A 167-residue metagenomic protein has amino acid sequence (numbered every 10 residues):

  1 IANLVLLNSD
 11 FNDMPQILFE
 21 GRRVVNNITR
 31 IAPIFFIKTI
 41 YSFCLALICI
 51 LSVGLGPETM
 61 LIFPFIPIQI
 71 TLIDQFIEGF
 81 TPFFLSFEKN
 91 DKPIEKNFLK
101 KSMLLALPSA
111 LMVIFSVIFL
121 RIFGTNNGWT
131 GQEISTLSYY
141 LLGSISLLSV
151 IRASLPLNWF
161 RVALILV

Functional and structural regions predicted by a protein language model:
A2-F160: Membrane-embedded transport module
F160-V167: Central hydrophobic cores of alpha-helical transmembrane segments in multi-pass integral membrane proteins
